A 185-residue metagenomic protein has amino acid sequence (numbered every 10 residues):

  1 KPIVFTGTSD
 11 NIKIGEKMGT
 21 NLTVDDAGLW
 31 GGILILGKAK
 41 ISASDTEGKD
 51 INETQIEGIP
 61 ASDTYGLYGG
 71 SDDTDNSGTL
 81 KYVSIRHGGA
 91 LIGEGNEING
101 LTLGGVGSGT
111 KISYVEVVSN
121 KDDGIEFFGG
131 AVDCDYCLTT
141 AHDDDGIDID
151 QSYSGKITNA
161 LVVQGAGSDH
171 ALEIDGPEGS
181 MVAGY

Functional and structural regions predicted by a protein language model:
K1-Y185: Beta-strand/loop edge motif enriched in small/polar residues
